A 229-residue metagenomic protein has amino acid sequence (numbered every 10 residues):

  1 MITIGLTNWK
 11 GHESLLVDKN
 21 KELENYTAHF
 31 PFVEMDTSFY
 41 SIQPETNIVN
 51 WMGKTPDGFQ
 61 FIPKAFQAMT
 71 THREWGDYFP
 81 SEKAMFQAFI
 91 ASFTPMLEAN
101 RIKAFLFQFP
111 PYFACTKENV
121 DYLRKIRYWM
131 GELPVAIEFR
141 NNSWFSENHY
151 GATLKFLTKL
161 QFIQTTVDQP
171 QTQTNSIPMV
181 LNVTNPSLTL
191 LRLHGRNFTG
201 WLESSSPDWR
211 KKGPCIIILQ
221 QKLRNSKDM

Functional and structural regions predicted by a protein language model:
M1-M229: Residues lining hydrophobic/aromatic ligand-binding pockets adjacent to catalytic sites
